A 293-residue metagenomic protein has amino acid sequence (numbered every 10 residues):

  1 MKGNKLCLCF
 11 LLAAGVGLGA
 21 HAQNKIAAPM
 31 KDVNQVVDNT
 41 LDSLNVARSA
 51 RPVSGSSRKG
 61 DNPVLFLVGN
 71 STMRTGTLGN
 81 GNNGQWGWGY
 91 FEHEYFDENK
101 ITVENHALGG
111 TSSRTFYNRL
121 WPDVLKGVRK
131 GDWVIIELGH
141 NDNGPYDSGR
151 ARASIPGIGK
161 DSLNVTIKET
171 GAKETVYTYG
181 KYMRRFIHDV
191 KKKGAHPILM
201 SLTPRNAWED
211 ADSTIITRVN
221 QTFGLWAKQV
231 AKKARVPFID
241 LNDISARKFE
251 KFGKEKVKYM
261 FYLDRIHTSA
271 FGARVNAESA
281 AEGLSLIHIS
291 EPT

Functional and structural regions predicted by a protein language model:
M1-L8: Bacterial N-terminal signal peptides that target proteins for export
C9-G17: Bacterial N-terminal signal peptides
A20-A22: Boundary at the C-terminal end of the N-terminal hydrophobic targeting segment
I26-A107, P122-V134, A153-S154: Serine-esterase "nucleophile elbow" of acetyl-processing enzymes
A107-R114, A207: Acidic helix-start/capping segments at beta-turn-to-alpha-helix junctions
S112-D123: N-terminal post-signal-peptidase region of extra-cytosolic proteins
D123-A270, R274, S279-L286: Alpha-helical cap/lid subdomain in secreted, periplasmic, or secretory-pathway luminal O-acyl-processing enzymes
I287-T293: Residue-level detector of conserved catalytic or cofactor/ligand-binding positions in enzyme active sites
